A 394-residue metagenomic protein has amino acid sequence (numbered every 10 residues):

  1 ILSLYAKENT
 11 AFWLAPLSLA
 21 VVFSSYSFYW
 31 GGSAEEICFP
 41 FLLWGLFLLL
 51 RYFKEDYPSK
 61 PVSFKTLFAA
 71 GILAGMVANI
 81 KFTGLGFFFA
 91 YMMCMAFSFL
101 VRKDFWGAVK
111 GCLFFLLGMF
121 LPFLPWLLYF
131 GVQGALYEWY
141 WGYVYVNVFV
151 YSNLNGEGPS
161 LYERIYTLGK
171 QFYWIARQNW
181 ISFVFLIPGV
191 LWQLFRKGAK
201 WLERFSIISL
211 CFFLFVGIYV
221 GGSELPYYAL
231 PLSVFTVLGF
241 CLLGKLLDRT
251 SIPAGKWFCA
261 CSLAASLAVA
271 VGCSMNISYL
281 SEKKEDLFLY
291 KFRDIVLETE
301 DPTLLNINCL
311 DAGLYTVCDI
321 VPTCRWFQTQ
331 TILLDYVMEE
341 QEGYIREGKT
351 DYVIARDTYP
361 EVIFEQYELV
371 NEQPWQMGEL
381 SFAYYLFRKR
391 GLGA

Functional and structural regions predicted by a protein language model:
L2-F23, F39-P40, Y57-P61, K65: Transmembrane-helix signature of polytopic, membrane-embedded enzymes that assemble or transfer cell-envelope glycans
A6-E8, G45-A69, V101, F185-W201 (+1 more regions): Membrane-interface transmembrane helices that cradle and orient dolichyl/undecaprenyl
S27-I37, L225: Short acidic/glycine- and proline-prone juxtamembrane loop motifs at membrane-interface regions of multi-pass membrane
I37-Y57, T66, L73-A74, M92-M95 (+1 more regions): Specific aromatic-rich, kink-prone transmembrane helix
V62-C94, L117, L121, C211-Y219: Membrane-interface alpha helices of multi-pass inner-membrane proteins
M93, L280-E361, Q376-M377: Short periplasmic/luminal acceptor-recognition loop of GT-C membrane glycosyltransferases, typified by
Y173-I208, F212-L214: Hydrophobic, aromatic-rich transmembrane alpha-helices and their immediate juxtamembrane boundary segments
F215-G255: Hydrophobic/aromatic-rich transmembrane helices and adjacent perimembrane loops
